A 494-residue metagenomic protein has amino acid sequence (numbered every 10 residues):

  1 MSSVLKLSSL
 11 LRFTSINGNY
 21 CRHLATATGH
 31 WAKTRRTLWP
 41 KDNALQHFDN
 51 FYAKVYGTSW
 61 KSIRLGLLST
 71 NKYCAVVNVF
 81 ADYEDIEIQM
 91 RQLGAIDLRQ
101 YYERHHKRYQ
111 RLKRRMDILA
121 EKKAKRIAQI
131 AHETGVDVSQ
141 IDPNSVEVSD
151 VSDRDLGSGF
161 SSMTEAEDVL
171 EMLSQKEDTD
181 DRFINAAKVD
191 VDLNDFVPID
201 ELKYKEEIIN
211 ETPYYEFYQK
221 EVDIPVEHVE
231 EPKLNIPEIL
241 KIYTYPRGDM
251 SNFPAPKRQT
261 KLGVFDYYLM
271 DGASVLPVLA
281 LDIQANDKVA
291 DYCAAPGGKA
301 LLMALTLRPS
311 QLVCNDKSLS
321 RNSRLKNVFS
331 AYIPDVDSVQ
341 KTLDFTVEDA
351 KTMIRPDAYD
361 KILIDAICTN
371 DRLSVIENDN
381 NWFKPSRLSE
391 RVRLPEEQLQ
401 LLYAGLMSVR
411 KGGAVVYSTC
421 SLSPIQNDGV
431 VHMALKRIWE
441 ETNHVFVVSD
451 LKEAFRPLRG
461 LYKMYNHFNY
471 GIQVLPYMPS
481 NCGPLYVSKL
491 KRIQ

Functional and structural regions predicted by a protein language model:
M1-R36: N-terminal mitochondrial targeting presequence
A25-K288, Y292-T306, K317-Y332, S449-Y470: Glycine-rich nucleotide cofactor-binding entry segment
V79-D82, V375-I376, Q494: Helix N-cap motif at beta-to-alpha junctions
D266-Y267, K341-L343, F446: Short, conserved active-site loop motifs that form the nucleotide-linked donor/cofactor pocket
L307, E348, D357-A404, V409-G412 (+2 more regions): Mobile active-site "lid"/loop adjacent to the S-adenosyl-L-methionine
P309-V313: Short beta-strand element of Class I
N315-I364: S-adenosyl-L-methionine
V416, C420-Q494: C-terminal catalytic and target-recognition region of SAM-dependent MTase-like enzymes, primarily methyltransferases
